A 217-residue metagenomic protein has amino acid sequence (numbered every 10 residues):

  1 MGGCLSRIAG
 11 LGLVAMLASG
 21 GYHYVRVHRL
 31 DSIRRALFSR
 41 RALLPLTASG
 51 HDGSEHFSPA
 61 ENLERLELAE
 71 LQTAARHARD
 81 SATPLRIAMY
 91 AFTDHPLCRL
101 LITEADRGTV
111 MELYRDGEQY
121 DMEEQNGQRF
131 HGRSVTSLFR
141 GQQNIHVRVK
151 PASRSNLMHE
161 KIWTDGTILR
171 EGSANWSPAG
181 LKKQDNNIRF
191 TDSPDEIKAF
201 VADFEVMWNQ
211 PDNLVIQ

Functional and structural regions predicted by a protein language model:
M1-L13: Membrane-penetrating hydrophobic segments
M16-I33: Short hydrophobic alpha-helical membrane-entry/anchor segments
R34-R40, A48, Y120-H159: Ligand-binding grooves and catalytic loops that recognize ribose/phosphate and carbohydrate rings, and esterified lipid
A36-L68: Glycine-rich phosphate-binding "P-loop"
L68-A75, C98-A105, I197, V201 (+1 more regions): Extracytoplasmic/secreted envelope proteins and their assembly/folding machinery, especially bacterial periplasmic
R76-Q142: Primarily the HKD phosphodiesterase
A91-H95, E118-D121, S153-L157, N175-A179 (+1 more regions): Solvent-exposed loop/turn segments at secondary-structure junctions within structured extracellular/periplasmic domains
T164, I168-Q217: Signature of lipid phosphatidyltransferase scaffolds
